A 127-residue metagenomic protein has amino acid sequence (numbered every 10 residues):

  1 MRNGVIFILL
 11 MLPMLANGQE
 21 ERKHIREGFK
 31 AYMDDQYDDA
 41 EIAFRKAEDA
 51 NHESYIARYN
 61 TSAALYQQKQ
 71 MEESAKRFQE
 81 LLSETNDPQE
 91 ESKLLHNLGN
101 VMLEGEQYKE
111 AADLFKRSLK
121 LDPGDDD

Functional and structural regions predicted by a protein language model:
Q19-A43: Alpha-helical segment of the N-proximal tetratricopeptide repeat
R22, I56, E90-K93, D127: Start-of-helix register in tetratricopeptide repeats
H52, N86-Q89, P123: Short coil turns that delineate tetratricopeptide repeat
N60-T61, N97: Canonical tetratricopeptide repeat
